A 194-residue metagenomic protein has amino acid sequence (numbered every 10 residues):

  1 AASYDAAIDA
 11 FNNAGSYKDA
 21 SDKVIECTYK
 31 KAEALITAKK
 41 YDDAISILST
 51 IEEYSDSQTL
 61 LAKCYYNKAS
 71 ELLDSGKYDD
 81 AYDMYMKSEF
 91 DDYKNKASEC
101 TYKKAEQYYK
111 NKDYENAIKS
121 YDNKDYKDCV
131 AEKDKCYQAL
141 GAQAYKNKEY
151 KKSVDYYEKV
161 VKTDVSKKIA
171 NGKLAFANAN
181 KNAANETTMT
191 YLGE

Functional and structural regions predicted by a protein language model:
A7, A14-G15, T50-E52, K87-E89 (+2 more regions): Alpha-helical solenoid scaffolds that mediate protein-protein interactions, centered on TPR/SEL1-like repeats but also
V24, L61, A97, K133 (+2 more regions): Residues that mark the junctions of alpha-helical repeat units in TPR/alpha-solenoid scaffolds
